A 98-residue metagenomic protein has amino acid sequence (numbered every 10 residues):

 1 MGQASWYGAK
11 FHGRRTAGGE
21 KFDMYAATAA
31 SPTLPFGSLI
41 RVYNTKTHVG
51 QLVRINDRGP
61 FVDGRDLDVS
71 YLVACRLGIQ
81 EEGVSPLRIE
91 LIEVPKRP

Functional and structural regions predicted by a protein language model:
M1-P98: Secreted/periplasmic proteins
